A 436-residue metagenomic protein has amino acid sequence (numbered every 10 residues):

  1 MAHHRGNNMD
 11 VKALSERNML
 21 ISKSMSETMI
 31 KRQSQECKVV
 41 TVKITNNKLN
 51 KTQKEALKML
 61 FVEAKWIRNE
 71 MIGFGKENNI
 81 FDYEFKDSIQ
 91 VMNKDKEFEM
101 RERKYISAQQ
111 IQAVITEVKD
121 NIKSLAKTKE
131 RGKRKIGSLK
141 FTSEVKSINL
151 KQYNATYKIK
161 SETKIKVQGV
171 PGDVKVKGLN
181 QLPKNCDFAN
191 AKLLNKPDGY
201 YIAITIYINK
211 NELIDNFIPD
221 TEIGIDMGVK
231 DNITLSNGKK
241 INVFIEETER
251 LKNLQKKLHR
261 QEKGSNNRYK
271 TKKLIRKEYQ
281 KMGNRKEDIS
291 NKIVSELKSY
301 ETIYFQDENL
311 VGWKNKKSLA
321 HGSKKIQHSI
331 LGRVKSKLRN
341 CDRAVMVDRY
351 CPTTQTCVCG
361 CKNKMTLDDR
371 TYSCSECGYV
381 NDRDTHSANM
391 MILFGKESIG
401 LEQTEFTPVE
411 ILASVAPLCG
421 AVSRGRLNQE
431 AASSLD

Functional and structural regions predicted by a protein language model:
A2-A113: Gly/serine-rich nucleotide phosphate-binding loop at the start of the catalytic core of nucleotide/ADP-ribose-handling
H4-N8, D198-D436: Positively charged, helix-rich recognition surfaces that bind polyanionic ligands
I30-R32, A189-K192, Y207-I214: Catalytic micro-motifs at enzyme active sites that drive phosphoryl/nucleotidyl and oxygen chemistry
K38-K48, G172-G178, I241: Generic detection of short hydrophobic beta-strand segments and adjacent strand-loop junctions
L60-E63, N121, R250, K257: Charged, solvent-exposed faces of alpha-helical coiled-coils
A64, I115-I122, T271-M282: Short amphipathic alpha-helical coiled-coil/interface segments
I72-N79, I122-K133, I208: Long, hydrophobic, amphipathic alpha-helical segments used as structural scaffolds
S88-G199, S323-K324, H328: Acidic carboxylate diad motif detector
